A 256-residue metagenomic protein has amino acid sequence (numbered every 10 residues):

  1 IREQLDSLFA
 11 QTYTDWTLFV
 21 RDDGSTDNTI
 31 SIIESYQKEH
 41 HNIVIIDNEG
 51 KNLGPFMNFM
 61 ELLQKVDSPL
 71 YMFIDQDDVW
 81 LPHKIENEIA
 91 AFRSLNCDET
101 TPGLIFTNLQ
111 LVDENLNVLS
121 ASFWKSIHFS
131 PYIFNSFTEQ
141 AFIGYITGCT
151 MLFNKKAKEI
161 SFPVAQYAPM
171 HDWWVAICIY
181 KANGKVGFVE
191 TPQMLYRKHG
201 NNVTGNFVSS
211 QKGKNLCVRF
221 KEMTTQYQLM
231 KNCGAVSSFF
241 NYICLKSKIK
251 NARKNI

Functional and structural regions predicted by a protein language model:
I1-S209: Nucleotide-sugar donor-binding/catalytic module of glycosyltransferases that assemble extracellular/cell-envelope
S25, M223, K250-A252: General helical structural elements
L53, L63, N115, K214-C217 (+2 more regions): Intrinsic low-complexity, intrinsically disordered segments enriched in polar/basic residues
A91, Q226, C233, R253-N255: Enrichment for repetitive, rod-forming helical segments
S130-P131, Y196-F239: Catalytic core of nucleotide-sugar-dependent glycosyltransferases
A235-I256: Membrane-interface aromatic/basic loop that binds lipid-linked glycans or pyrophosphate carriers, typified by
